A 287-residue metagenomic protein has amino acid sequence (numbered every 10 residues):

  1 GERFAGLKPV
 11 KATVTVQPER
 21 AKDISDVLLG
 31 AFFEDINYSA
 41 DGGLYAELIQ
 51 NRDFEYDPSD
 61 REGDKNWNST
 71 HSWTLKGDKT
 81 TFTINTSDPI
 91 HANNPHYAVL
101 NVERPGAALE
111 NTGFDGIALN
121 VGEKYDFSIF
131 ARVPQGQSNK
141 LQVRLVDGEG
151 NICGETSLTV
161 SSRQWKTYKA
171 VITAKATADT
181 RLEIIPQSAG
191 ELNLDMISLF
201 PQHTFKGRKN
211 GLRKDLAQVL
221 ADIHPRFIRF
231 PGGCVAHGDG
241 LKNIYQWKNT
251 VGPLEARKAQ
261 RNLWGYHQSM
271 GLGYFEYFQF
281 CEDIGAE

Functional and structural regions predicted by a protein language model:
G1-L272, E282-E287: Extracellular and organelle-lumenal recognition/adhesion modules and their flexible linkers in secreted
Y274-Y277: Active-site cores of enzymes that catalyze phosphoryl transfer or operate on phosphate-rich substrates
